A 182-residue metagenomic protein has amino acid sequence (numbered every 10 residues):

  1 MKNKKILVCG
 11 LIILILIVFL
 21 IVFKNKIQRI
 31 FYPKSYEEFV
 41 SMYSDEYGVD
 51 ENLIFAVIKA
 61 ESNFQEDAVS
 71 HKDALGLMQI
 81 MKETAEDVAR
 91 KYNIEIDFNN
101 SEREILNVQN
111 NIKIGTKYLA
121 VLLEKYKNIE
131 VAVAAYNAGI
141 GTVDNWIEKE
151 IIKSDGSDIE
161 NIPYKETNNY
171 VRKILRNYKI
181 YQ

Functional and structural regions predicted by a protein language model:
M1-K5: Positively charged n-region of N-terminal signal peptides that target proteins for export
L7-V22: Hydrophobic membrane-insertion alpha-helices, especially the h-region of bacterial N-terminal signal peptides
L20-Q182: Catalytic glycan-binding domains that act on GlcNAc-containing polysaccharides
